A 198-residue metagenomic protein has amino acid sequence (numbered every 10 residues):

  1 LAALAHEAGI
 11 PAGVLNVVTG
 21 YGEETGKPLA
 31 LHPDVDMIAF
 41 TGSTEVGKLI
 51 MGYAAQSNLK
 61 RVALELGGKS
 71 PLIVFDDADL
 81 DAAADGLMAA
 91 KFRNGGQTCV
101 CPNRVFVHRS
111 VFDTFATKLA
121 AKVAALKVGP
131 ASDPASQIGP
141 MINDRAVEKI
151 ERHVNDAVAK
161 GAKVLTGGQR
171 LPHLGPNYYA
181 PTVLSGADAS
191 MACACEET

Functional and structural regions predicted by a protein language model:
L1-G26: PLP-dependent aminotransferase-like
E7, E65, E196-E197: Acidic-residue sensor for enzyme active/binding pockets
P11-V14, Q137, T198: A local structural motif
V17-V18, G42, R145: Residues that cap or flank secondary-structure elements
G22-P28, G42-L49: Beta-loop-alpha module in the N-terminal Rossmann-like domain of NAD(P)-dependent dehydrogenases, especially those
L29-L31, T198: Structural alpha-helical scaffold elements that stabilize or flank donor/cofactor-binding regions in carbohydrate
L31-H32, M37, E45-A189: ALDH superfamily catalytic-core signature
S190, C195-T198: Short, intrinsically disordered, charge-balanced linker/junction segments flanking boundaries in proteins
